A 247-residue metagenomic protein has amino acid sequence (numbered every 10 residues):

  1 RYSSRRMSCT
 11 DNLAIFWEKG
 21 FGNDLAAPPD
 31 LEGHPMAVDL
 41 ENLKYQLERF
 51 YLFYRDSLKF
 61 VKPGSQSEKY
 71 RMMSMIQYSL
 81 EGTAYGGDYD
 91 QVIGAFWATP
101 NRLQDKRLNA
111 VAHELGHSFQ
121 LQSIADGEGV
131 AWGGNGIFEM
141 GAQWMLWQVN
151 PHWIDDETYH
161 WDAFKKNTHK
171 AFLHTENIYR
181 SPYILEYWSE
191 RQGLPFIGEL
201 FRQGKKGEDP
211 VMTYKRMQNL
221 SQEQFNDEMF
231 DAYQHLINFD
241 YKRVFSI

Functional and structural regions predicted by a protein language model:
R1-T10: N-terminal low-structure segments adjacent to metalloprotease catalytic domains across cellular compartments
D11-G134, F138-A142, H152-D155: Juxtacatalytic substrate-recognition/specificity segment
K59, I124, N150-I154, G193 (+2 more regions): Residue-level recognition of short, structured coil/turn motifs that connect secondary structure elements
S79, S123-A125, W147, A163-K166 (+3 more regions): An acidic- and aromatic-residue-enriched active-site/binding cleft used to recognize and process polar
F119, M145, V149, W188-Q192 (+3 more regions): Generic structural signal for hydrophobic core residues of well-folded globular domains
A131-T175, P182, Y187: Post-HExxH zinc-binding segment in Zn-dependent metallohydrolases
N177-I178, P182-P210, Q224, F230: Contiguous mid-protein beta-loop-alpha structural module that forms a pocket-lining wall or clamp of enzyme active
E208-I247: Beta/coil-rich, acidic/histidine-enriched accessory regions frequently appended to metallopeptidases
